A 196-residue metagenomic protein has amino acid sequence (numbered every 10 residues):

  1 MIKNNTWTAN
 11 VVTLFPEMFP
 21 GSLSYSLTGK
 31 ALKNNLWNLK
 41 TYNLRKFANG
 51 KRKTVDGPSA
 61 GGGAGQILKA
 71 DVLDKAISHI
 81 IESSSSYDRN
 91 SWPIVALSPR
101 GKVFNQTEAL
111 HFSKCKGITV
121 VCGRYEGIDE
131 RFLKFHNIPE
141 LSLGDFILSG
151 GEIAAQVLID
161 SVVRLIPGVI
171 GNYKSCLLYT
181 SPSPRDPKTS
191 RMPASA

Functional and structural regions predicted by a protein language model:
I2-I81: N-terminal nucleotide/polyanion-binding subdomain common to many enzyme families
N10-V12, K40-Y42, P93-V95, I118-V120 (+1 more regions): Hydrophobic/aromatic beta-strand patches that form the interior of the parallel beta-sheet core in alpha/beta enzyme
L44-F47, R124-I128: Short glycine-enriched loops at secondary-structure junctions
K69-C122, D129: S-adenosyl-L-methionine/SAH cofactor-binding core of RNA-modifying enzymes
I128, F132-S175: Structured adenosyl-cofactor binding patch, chiefly the S-adenosyl-L-methionine
Y179-P184: Conserved small/polar residues in nucleotide/adenosyl-binding loops
M192-A196: Hydrophobic alpha-helical segments, chiefly the membrane-spanning helices and signal/signal-anchor peptides
